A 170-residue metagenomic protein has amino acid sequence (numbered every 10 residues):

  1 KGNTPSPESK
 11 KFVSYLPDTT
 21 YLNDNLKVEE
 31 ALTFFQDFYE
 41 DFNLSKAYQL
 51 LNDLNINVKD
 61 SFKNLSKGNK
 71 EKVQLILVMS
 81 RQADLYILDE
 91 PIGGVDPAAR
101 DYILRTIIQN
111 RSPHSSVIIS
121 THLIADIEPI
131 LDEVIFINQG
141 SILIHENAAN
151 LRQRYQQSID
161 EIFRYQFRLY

Functional and structural regions predicted by a protein language model:
Y15-V73: ABC-family P-loop ATPase nucleotide-binding domains
Y86-E90, V95: Catalytic Walker B motif of ABC-type/P-loop ATPase nucleotide-binding domains
P97-A99: Helix N-cap at the start of a conserved alpha-helix in ABC-type nucleotide-binding domains
H114-L123: Conserved H-loop
I127-P129: A short, surface-exposed alpha-helical micro-motif characterized by mixed small hydrophobic and charged/polar residues
H145-E146: ABC ATPase "signature
